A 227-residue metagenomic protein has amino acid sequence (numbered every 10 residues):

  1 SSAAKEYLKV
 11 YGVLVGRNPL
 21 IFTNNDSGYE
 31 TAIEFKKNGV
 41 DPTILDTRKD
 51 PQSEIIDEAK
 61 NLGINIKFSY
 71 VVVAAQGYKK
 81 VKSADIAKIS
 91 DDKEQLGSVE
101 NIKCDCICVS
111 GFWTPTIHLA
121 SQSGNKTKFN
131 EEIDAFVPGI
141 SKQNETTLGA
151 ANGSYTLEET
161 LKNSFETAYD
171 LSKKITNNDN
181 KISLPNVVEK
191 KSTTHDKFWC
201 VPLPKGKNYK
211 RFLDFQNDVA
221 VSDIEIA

Functional and structural regions predicted by a protein language model:
S1-A227: Residues forming the flavin
